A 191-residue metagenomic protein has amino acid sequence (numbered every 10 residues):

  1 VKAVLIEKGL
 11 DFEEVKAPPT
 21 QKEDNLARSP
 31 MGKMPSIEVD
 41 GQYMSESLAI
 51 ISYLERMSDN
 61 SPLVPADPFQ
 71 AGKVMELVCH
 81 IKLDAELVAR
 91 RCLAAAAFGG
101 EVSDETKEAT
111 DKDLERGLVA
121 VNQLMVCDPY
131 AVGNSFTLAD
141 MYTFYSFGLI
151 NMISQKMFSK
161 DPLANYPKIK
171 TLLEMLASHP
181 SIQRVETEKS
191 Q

Functional and structural regions predicted by a protein language model:
V1-A109, D113-E115, N122, C127-P129: GST-like domain detector, emphasizing the conserved glutathione-binding G-site in the N-terminal thioredoxin-like
R56, H80, F147, M175-S178: Residues within well-ordered alpha-helical secondary structure of globular protein domains
N60, Q123-N134, H179-E186: Surface-exposed helix-capping loop/turn segments at secondary-structure junctions
A89, A131-M157, N165-K170, L176: GST superfamily/GST-like fold recognition
D104-E108, Q155-L163: Acidic, serine/threonine/proline-rich low-complexity intrinsically disordered regions
L163, P167-Q191: Long hydrophobic alpha-helical segments typical of transmembrane helices together with their membrane-interfacial
